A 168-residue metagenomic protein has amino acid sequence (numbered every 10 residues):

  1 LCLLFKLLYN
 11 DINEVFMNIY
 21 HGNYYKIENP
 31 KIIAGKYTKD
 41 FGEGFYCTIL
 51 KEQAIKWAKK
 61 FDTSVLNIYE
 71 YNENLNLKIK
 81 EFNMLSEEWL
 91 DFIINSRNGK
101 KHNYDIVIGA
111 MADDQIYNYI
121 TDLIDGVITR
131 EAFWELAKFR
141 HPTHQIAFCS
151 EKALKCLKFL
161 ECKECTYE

Functional and structural regions predicted by a protein language model:
L4-L7, D11-V15, D40, K60-E168: Conserved NAD+-utilizing ADP-ribose enzyme module
M17-K39: Short aromatic-glycine-(Arg/Gly/Cys) micro-motifs in beta-strand/loop hairpins
I19, Y46-C47, N67-E70: Short, conserved beta-strand segments within well-ordered enzyme catalytic domains that often line or immediately flank
P30-A34, W57-K59, K80: Short, glycine/acidic-enriched capping/hinge loops at junctions between secondary-structure elements
K36-K59: Extended catalytic/binding region for NAD+/ADP-ribose chemistry, centered on the ART fold
